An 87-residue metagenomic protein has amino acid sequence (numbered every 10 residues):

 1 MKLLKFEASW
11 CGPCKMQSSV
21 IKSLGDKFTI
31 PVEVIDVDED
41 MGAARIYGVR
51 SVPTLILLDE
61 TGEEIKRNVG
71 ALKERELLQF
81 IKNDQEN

Functional and structural regions predicted by a protein language model:
M1-E7: Short active-site neighborhood of thiol/selenol oxidoreductases, capturing the structured segment around
F6, G25, T29-G42: Thiol-based oxidoreductase modules, predominantly thioredoxin-like and allied folds used for disulfide exchange
C11-C14, L55: The canonical Cys-X-X-Cys-His
K15-K27: Typically the conserved alpha-helix immediately C-terminal to a functionally engaged Cys/Sec in thioredoxin-like
A43-Y47, F80: CheY-like receiver
Y47-I56: Structural micro-motif
D59-N87: Non-catalytic, surface beta->alpha helical segment in thiol-disulfide oxidoreductase systems
